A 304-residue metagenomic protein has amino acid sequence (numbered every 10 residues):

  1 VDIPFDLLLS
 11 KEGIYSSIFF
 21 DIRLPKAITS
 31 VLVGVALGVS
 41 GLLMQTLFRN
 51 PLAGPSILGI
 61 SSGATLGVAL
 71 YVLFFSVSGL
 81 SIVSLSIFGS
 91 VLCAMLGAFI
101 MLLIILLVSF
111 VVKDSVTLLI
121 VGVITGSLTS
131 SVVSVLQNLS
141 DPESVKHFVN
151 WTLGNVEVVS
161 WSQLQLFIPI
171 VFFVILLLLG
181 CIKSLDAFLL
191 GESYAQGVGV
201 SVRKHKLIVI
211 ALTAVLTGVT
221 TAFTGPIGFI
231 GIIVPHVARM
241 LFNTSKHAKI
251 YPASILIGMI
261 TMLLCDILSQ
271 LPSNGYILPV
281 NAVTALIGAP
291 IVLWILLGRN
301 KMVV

Functional and structural regions predicted by a protein language model:
V1-V304: Alpha-helical transmembrane segments in inner-membrane proteins
